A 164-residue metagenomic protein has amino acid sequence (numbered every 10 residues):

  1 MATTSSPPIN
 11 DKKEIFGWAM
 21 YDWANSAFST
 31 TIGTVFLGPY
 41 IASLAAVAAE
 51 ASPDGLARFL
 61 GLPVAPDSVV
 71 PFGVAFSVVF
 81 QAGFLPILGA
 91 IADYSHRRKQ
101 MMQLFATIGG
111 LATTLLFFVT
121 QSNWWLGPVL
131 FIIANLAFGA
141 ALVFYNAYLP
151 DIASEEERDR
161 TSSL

Functional and structural regions predicted by a protein language model:
A2-L164: Membrane-embedded alpha-helical bundles of multi-pass transporters/translocases, especially carrier/permease families
